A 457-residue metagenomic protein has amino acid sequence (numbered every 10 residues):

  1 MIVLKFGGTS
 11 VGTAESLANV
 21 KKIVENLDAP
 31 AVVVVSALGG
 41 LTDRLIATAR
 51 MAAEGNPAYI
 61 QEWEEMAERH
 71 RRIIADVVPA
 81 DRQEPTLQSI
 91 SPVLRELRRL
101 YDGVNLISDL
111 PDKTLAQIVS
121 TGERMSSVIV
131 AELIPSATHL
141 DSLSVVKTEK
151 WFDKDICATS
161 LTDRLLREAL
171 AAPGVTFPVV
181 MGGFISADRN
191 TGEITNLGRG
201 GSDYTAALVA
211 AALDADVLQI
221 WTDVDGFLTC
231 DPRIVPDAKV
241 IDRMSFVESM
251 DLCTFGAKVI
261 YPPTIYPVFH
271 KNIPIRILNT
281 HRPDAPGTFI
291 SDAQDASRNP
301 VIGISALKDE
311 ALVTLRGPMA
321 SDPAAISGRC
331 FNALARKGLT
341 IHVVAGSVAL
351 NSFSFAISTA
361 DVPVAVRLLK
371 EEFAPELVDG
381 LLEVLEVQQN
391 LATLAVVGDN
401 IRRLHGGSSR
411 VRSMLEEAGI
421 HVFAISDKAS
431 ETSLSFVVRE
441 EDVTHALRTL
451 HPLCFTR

Functional and structural regions predicted by a protein language model:
M1-I2, P30-V33, R71, A137-T138 (+15 more regions): Structural motif
M1-Y261, I265, V437-R439, C454: Nucleotide/pyrophosphate-binding catalytic subdomain
G8, L143, F184-I185, V224 (+7 more regions): A broadly conserved detector of short glycine/acidic/proline-rich loop/turn motifs that flank catalytic sites and bind
V35-A53, E64, L228, I277-Q294 (+3 more regions): Terminal amphipathic helices with adjacent charged low-complexity linkers/tails
Y261, N272-N279: Acidic/polar loop patches that form or flank catalytic/metal-binding clefts of enzymes that bind anionic ligands
A285-R457: A conserved regulatory-domain signal marking ACT and ACT-like small-molecule sensing domains and adjacent regulatory
